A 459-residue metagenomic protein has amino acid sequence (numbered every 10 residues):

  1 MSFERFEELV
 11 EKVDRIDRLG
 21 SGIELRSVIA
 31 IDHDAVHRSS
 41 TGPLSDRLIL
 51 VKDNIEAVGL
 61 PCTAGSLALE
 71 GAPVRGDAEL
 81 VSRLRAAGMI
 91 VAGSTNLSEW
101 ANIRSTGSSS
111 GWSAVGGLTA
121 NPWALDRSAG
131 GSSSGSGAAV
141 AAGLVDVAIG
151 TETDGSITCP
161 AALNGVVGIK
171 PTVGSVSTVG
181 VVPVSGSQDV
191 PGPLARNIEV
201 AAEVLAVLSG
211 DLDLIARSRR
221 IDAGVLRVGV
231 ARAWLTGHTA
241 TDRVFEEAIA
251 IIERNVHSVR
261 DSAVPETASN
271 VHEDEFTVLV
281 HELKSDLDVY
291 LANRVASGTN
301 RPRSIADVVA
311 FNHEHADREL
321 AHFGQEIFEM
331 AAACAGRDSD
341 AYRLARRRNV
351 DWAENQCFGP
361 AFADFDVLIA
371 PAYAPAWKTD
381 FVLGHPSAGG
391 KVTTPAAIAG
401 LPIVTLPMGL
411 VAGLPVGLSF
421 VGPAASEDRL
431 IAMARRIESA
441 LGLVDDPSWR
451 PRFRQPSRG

Functional and structural regions predicted by a protein language model:
M1-G71, S98-N102, R219, A306 (+2 more regions): Short, well-ordered alpha-helical
S2, I49, I55-P61, V190 (+1 more regions): Gly/Ser-rich, acidic/histidine-flanked active-site/gating loops
E11-G22, A141, A206-G210, H257 (+4 more regions): Sec-exported extracytoplasmic/periplasmic mature domains
L44-P191, A231, A370-H385: Short glycine/serine-rich loop/turn segments
D46-A64, V225-G229, H281-W352, P407-P415: Short helix-loop capping/hinge segments that flank enzyme active sites or metal/cofactor-binding pockets
R83, G137-A139, I251, T393-A397: Hydrophobic/aromatic ligand-binding patch that stacks against planar heteroaromatic rings of cofactors or nucleotides
A86, L208, E326-G459: Glycine-rich, small-residue loops and helix-cap segments that act as flexible hinges at active-site edges
I90, A141-W234, D242, E246 (+3 more regions): Structural helix-boundary/capping segments
